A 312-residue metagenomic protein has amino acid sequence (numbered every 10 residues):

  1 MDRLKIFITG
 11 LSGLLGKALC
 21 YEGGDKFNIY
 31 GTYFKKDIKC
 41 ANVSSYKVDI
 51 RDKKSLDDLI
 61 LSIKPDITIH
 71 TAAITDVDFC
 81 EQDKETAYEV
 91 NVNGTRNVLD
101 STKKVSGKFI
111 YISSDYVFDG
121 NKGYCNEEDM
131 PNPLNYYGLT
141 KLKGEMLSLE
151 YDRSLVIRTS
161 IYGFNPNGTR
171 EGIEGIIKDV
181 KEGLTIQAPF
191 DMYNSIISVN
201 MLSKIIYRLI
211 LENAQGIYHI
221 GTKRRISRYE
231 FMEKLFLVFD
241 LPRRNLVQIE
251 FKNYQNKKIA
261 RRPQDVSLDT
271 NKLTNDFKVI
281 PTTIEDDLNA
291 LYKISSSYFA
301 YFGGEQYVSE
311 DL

Functional and structural regions predicted by a protein language model:
R3-K26: N-terminal Rossmann NAD(P)H-binding glycine-rich loop of SDR-like oxidoreductase domains
N42-D52: Rossmann-fold cofactor-recognition segment
I50-V90: NAD(P)H-binding glycine-rich loop region in Rossmannoid oxidoreductase-like domains and their noncatalytic homologs
Q82-I110: NAD(P)-cofactor binding segment of oxidoreductase domains
E89, N93-N97, V117-I157, I161-F164: Catalytic helix-loop patch of NAD(P)-dependent Rossmann-fold dehydrogenases
M146-N194, V199-M201, R208: NAD(P)-dependent short-chain dehydrogenase/reductase
I205, E212-K258, F299-Q306, D311-L312: Mid/C-terminal beta-alpha module of Rossmann-like enzyme folds, strongest in SDR-family dehydrogenases/epimerases
R261-L312: C-terminal amphipathic/interface module of NAD(P)-dependent oxidoreductases and related NAD-binding regulators
